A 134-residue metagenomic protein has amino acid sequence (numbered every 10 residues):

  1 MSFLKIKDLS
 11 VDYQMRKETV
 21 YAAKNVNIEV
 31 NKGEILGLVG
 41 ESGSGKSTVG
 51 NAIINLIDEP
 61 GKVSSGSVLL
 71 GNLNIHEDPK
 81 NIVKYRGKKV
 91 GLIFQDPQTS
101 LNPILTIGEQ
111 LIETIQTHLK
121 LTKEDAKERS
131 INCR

Functional and structural regions predicted by a protein language model:
M1-R134: ABC transporter nucleotide-binding domains
